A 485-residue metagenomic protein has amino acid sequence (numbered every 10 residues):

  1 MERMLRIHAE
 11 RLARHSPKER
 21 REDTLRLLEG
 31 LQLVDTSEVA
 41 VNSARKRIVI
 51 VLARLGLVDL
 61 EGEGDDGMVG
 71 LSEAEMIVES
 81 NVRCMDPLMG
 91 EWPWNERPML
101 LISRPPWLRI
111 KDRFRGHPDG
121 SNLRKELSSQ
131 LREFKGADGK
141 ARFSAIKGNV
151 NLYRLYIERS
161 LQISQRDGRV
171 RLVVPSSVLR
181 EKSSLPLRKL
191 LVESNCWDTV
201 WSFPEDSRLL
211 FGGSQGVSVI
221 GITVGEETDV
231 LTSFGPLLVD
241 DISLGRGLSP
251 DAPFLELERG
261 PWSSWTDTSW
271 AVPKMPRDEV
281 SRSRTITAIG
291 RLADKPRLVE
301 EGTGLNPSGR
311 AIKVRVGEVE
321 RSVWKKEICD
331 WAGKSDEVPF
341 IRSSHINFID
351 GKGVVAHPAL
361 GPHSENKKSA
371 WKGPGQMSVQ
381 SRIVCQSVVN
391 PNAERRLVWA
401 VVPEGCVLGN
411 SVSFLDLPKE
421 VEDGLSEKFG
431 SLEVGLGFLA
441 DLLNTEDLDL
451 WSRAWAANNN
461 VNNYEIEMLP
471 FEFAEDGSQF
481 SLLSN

Functional and structural regions predicted by a protein language model:
M1-E10: Conserved SAM-binding loop of SAM-dependent methyltransferases across substrates and taxa, primarily the Class I
E10, I110-D119, K182-L185, G351-G353 (+2 more regions): Short, solvent-exposed loop/turn and secondary-structure capping segments
R14, V58-S72, R453-N459: Short, glycine/acidic-rich hinge or "gate" loops at secondary-structure transitions that mediate conformational
L27-E29, L71-N81, C196: A short helix-to-beta-strand connector/capping loop
L31-D35: Conserved SAM-binding motif I beta-strand of class I
T36, V41-N42, V49-D59, I77 (+4 more regions): Signature of N6-adenine DNA methyltransferases within the class I
R154, L161-S164, S207-L209, S218-V219 (+1 more regions): Polybasic, glycine- and aromatic-enriched phosphate-binding surface used to engage nucleic acids
